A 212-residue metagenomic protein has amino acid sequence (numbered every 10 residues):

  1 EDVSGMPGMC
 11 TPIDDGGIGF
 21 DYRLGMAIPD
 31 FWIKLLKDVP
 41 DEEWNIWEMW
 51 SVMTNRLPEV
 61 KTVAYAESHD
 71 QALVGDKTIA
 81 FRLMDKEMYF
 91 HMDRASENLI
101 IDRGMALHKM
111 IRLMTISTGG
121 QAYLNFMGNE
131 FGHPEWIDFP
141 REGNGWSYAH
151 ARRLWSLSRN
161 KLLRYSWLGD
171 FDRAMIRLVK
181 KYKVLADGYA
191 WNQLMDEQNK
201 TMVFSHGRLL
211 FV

Functional and structural regions predicted by a protein language model:
E1-N144, Y148, K180-V212: Conserved alpha/beta catalytic core and glycan-binding cleft of carbohydrate-active enzymes
A151-Q193: Aromatic- and carboxylate-lined catalytic core of secreted/periplasmic carbohydrate-active enzymes
